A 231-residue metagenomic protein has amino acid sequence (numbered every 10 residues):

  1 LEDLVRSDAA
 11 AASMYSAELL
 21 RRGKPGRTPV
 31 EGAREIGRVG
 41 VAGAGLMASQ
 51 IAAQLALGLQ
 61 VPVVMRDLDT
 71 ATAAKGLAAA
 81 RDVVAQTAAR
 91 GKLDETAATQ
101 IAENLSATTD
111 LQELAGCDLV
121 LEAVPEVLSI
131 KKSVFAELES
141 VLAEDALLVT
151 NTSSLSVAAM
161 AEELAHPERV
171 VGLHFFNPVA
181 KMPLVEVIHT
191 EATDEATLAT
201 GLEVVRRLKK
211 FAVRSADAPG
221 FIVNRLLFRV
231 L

Functional and structural regions predicted by a protein language model:
L1-R38: Glycine/serine-rich phosphate-binding loop and adjoining beta1-alpha1 elements at the start of nucleotide-handling
V41-G43: Conserved N-terminal Rossmann-fold NAD(P)-binding element of oxidoreductases
A48-S49: N-terminal Rossmann-fold NAD(P) dinucleotide-binding loop
A56-V63, H166-R169: Conserved S-adenosyl-L-methionine
L59, V187-A218, F228-L231: Internal alpha-helical scaffold of NAD(P)-dependent oxidoreductase catalytic cores
P62-T70, A74-K75: Conserved acidic E/D residue at the C-terminus of a beta-strand in Rossmann-like folds
A71-T72, Q86-A159: Rossmann-like NAD(P)-binding element
V127, K132-V204: Rossmann-fold NAD(P)-binding glycine/threonine-rich loop
